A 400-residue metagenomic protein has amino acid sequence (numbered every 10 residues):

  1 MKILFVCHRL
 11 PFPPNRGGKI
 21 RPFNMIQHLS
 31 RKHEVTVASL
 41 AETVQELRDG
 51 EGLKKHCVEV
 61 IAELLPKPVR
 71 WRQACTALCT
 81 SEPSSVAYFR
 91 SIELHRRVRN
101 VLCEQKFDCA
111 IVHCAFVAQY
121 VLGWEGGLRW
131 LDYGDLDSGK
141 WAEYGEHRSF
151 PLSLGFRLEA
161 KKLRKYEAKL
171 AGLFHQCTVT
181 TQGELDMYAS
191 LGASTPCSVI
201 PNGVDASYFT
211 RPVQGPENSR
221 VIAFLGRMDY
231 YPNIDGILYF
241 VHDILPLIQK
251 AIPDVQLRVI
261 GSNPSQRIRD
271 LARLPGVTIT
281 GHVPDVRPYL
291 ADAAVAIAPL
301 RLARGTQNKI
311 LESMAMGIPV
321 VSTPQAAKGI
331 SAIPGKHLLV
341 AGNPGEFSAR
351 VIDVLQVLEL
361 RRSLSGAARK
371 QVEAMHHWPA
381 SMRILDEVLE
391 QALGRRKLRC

Functional and structural regions predicted by a protein language model:
M1-A62, C103-Q105: N-terminal subdomain of nucleotide-sugar transferases
H8, K67-Y88, R129-A168, R227: Acceptor-binding helix/loop patch of EC 2.4 sugar-transfer enzymes, predominantly nucleotide-sugar-dependent
A62, W130-L131, S138, F156-R164 (+1 more regions): Donor nucleotide-sugar binding/catalytic pocket of nucleotide-sugar-dependent glycosyltransferases
G172, M187-S190, S198-D292: Conserved catalytic-core segment of nucleotide-activated headgroup transferases in glycan assembly
H175, G276, H282, P288-G305 (+1 more regions): Acidic donor-binding loop of glycosyltransferase active sites
K309-E312, P319-T323: Short hydrophobic beta-strand element within catalytic cores of glycosyltransferases and related nucleotide-activated
L338-G345, D353-L358: Conserved acidic donor-binding segment of nucleotide-sugar-dependent glycosyltransferases
L360-A374, S381-I384: A short, well-ordered alpha-helix in the C-terminal region of glycosyltransferases
